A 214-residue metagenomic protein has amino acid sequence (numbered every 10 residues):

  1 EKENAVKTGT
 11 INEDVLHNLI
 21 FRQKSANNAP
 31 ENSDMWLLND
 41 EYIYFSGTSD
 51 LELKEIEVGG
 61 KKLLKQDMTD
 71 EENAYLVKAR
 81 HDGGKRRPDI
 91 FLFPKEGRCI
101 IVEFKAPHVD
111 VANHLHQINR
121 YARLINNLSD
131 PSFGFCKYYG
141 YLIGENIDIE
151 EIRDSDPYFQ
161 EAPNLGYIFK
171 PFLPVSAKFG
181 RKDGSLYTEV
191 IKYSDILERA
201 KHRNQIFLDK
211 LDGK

Functional and structural regions predicted by a protein language model:
E1-K214: Charged, terminal alpha-helix-loop-beta segments that serve as non-catalytic nucleic-acid engagement and/or assembly
